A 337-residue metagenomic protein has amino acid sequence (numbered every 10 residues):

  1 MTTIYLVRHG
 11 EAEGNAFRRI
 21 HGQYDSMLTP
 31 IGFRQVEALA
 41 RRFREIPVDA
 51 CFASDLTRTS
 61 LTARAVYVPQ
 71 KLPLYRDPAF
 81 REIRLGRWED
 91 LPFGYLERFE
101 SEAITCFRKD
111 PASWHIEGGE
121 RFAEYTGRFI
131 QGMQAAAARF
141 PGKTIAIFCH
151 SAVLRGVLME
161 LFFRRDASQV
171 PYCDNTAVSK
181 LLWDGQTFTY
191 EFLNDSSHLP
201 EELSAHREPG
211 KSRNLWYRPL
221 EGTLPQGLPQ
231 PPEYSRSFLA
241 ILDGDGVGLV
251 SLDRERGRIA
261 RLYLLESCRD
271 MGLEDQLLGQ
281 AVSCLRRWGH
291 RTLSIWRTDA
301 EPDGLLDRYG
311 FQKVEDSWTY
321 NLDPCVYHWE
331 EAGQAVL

Functional and structural regions predicted by a protein language model:
Y5-L72, R76: Active-site-proximal alpha-helix that buttresses catalytic centers in soluble enzyme cores
Q70-G127, F192-N194: Phosphate-handling substructures
W88-G94, M159-G227, V326-L337: Acidic, low-complexity terminal tails and accessory targeting/binding regions of phosphate-metabolizing enzymes
I130-T189, L306, F311-Q312: Active-site-adjacent alpha-helix immediately C-terminal to a catalytic or transition-state-stabilizing loop
Q226-A260, L265: Acetyl-CoA-dependent GNAT
L264, D270-S283, R308: Conserved acetyl-CoA-binding loop-helix of GNAT-fold acetyltransferases
L285-T298: Conserved GNAT acetyl-CoA-binding A-motif
S294-W296, D307-V326: Conserved catalytic-core motifs of GNAT/GCN5-like acyltransferases
